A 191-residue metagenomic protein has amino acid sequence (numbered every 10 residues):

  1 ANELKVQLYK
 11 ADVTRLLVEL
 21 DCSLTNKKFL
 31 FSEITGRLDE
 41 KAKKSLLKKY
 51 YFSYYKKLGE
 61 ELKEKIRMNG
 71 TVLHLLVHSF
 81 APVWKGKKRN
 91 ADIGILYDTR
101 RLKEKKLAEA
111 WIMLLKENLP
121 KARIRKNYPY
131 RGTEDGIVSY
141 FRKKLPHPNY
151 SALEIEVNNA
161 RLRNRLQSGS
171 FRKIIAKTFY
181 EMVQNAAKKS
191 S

Functional and structural regions predicted by a protein language model:
A1-S191: N-terminal catalytic or cofactor-binding beta/alpha core of small enzyme domains
